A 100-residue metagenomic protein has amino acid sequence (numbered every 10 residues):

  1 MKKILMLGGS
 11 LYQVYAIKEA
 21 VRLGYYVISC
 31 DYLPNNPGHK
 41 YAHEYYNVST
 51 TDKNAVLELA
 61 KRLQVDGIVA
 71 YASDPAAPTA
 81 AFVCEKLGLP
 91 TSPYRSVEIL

Functional and structural regions predicted by a protein language model:
M1-R95: ATP-binding N-terminal substructure of ATP-dependent carboxylate-amine bond-forming enzymes
I99-L100: Short alpha-helix plus adjacent loop in nuclease-associated cores
